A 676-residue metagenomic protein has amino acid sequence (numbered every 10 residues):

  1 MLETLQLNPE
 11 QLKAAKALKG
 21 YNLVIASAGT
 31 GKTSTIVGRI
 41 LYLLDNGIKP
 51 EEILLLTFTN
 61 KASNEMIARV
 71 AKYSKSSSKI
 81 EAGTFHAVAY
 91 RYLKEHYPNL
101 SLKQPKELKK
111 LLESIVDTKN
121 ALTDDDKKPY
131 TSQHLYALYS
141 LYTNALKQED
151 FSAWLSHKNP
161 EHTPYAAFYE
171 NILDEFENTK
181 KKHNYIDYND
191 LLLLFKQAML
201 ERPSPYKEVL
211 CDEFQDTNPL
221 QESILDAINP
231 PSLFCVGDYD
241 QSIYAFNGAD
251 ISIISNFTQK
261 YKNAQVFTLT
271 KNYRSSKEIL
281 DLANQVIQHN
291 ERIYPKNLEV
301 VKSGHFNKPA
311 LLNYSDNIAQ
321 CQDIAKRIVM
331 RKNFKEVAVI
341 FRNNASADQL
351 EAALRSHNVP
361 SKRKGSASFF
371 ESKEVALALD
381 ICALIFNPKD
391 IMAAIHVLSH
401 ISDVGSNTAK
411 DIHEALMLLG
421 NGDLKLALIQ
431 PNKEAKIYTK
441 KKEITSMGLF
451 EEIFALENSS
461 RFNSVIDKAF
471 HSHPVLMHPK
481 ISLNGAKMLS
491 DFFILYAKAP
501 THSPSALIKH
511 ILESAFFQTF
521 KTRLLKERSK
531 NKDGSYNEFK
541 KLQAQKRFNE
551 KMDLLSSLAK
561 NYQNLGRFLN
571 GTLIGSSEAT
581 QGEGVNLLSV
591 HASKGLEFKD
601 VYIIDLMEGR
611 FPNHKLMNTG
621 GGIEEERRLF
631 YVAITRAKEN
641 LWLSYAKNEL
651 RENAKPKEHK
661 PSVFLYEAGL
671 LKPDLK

Functional and structural regions predicted by a protein language model:
M1-S101, P203-P205, D281-N284, T635: P-loop NTPase Walker
L5-K16, G20-I25, A62, E81 (+2 more regions): Conserved helicase NTPase motor core
A17, S77-I80, Y97-H183, N272 (+1 more regions): ATP-hydrolysis module of ASCE/P-loop NTPase motor domains, specifically the Walker B Asp-Glu catalytic pair
V24, A28-I36, K262-Q265, T270-P360: Helicase P-loop NTPase motor core
G83-R91, L210-E213, V236, L554-N613 (+1 more regions): Conserved helicase core region in the C-terminal RecA-like lobe
N333-T501: ATPase/helicase motor core of nucleic-acid motors
P431-V590: Accessory C-terminal helicase-associated subdomains
N648-K676: Helicase C-terminal subdomain and adjacent C-terminal extension
